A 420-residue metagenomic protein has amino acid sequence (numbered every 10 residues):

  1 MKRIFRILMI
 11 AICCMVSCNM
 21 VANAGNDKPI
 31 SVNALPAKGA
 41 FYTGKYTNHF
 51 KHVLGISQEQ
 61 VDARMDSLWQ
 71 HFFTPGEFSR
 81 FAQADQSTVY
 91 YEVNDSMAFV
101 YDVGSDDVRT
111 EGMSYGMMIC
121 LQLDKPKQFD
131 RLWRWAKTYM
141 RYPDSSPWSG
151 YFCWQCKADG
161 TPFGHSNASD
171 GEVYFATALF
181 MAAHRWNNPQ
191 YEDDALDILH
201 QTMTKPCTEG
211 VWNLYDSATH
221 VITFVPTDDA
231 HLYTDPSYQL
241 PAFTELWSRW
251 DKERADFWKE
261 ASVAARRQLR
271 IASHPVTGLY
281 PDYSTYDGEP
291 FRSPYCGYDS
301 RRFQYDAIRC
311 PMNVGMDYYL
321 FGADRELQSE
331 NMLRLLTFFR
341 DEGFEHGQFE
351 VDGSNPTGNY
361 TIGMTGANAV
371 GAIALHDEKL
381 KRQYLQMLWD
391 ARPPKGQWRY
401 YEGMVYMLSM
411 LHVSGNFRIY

Functional and structural regions predicted by a protein language model:
M1-N26: Bacterial Sec-dependent N-terminal signal peptides
P29-S67, R80-A82, D106-T110, S145 (+5 more regions): Extended ligand-binding clefts on enzyme/binding-domain cores
F50-G112, C120-Y142, S146-G164: Internal amphipathic alpha-helical repeat/solenoid segments
D106-G116, P162-W186: Aromatic-rich carbohydrate-recognition surfaces in CAZymes
G116, Q128-F129, Y191-A195, Q328-M332 (+2 more regions): Solenoid-repeat scaffolds in large eukaryotic assemblies
M117-D124, Y174-H184, A242-L246, M312-Y319 (+2 more regions): Short glycine/serine- and small hydrophobic-enriched flexible loop segments
R131-R141, A168-A178, W186-P189, D197 (+1 more regions): Outer membrane beta-barrel
M387-G396: Solenoid-like repeat scaffolds
